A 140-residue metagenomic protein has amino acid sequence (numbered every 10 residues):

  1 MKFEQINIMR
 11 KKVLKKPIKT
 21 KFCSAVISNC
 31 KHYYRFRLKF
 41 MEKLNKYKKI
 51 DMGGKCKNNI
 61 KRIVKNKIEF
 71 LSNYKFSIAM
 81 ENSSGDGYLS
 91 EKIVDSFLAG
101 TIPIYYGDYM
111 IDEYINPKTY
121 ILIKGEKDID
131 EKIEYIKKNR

Functional and structural regions predicted by a protein language model:
M1-L122, E131-R140: Nucleotide-sugar donor-binding catalytic core of glycosyltransferases
K127-I129: Core nucleotidyl-transferase/polymerase catalytic module
